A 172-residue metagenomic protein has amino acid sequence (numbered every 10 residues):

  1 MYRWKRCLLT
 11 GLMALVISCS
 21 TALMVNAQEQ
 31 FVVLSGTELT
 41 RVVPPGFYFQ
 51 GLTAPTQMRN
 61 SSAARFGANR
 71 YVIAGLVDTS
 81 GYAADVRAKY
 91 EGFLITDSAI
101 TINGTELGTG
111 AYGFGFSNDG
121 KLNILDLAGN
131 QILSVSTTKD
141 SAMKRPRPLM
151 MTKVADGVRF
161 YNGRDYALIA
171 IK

Functional and structural regions predicted by a protein language model:
M1-L12: Bacterial N-terminal signal peptides that target proteins for export
R3, T21-L23: Intrinsically disordered, low-complexity serine/threonine-rich segments
T10-S20: Bacterial N-terminal signal peptides
L23-D85, S134-K172: Primarily secretory-pathway and cell-envelope proteins
D78-L127: Mid-length scaffold segments of soluble, non-membrane domains
L122-K139: Short, solvent-exposed cationic patches
